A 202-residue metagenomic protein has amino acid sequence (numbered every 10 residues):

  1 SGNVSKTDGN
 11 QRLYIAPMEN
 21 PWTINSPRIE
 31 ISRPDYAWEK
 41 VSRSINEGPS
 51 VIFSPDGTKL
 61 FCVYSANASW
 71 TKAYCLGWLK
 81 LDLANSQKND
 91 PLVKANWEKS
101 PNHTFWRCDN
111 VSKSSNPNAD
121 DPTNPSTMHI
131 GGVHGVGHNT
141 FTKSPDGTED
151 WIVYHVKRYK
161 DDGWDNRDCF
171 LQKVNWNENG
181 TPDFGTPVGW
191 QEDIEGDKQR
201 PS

Functional and structural regions predicted by a protein language model:
S1-S202: Carbohydrate-active catalytic/glycan-binding domains of CAZyme proteins, especially the secreted or lumenal ectodomains
